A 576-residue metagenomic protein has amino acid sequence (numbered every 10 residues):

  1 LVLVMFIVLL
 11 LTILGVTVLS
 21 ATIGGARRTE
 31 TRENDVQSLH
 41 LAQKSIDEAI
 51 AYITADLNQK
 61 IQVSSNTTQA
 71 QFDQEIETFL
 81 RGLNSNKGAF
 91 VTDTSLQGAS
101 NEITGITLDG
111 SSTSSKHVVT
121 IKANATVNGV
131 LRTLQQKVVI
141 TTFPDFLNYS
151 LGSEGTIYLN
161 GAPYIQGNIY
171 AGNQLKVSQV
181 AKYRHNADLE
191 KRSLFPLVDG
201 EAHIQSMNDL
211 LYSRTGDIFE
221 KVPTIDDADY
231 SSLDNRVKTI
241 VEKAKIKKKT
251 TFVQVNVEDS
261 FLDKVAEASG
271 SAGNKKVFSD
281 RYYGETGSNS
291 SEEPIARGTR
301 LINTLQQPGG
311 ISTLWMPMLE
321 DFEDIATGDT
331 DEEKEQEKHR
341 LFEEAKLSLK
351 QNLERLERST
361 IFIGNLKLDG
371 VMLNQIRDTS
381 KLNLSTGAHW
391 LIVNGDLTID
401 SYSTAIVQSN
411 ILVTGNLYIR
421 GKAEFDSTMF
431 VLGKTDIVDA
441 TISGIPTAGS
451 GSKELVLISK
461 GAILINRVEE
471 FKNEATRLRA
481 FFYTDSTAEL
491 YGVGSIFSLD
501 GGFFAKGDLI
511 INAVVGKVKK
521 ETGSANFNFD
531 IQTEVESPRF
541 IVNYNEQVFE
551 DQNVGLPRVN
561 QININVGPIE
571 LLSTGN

Functional and structural regions predicted by a protein language model:
L1-S153, L572-N576: Beta-strand/loop motifs with alternating small/hydrophobic and polar/acidic residues, enriched in the first structured
S65-Q69, D73, D226, V255 (+3 more regions): Intrinsic-disorder-associated interaction segments
D73, S112-V119, K191-V198, A202 (+4 more regions): Glycine-rich, flexible loop segments associated with nucleotide phosphate handling
T78-T107, L189-V198, I225-D227, S288-N289 (+2 more regions): Surface-exposed intrinsically disordered loops and tails
D109-G310, F482-F527: Short, ordered "entry" segments at domain starts
P144-Q166, A171-S178, D331-V548, P568-G575: Long, polar low-complexity repeats
F219-Y418, K422-E424: Acidic, serine/threonine- and glycine-rich low-complexity intrinsically disordered segments that serve as flexible
D551-N576: Short, low-complexity, Pro/Ser/Thr/Gly-rich segments in the mature regions of secreted, periplasmic
